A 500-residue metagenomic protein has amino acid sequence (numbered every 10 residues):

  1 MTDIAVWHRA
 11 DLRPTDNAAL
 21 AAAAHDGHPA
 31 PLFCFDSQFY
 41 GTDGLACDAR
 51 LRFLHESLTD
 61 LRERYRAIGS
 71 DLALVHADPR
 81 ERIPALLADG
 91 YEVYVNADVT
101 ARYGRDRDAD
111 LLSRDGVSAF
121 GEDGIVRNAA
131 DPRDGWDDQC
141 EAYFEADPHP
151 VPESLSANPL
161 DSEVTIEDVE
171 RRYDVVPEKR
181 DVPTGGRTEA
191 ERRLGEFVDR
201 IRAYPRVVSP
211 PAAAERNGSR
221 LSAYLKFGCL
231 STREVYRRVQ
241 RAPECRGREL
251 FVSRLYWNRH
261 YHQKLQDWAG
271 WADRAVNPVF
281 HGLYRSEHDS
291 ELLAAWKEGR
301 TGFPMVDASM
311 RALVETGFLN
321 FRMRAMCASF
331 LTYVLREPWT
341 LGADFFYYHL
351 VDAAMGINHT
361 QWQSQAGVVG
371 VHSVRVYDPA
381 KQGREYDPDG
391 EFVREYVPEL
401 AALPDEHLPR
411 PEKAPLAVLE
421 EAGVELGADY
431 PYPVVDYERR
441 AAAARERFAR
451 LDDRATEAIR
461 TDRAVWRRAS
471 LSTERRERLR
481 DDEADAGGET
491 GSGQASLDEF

Functional and structural regions predicted by a protein language model:
M1-I68, E425, Y430, A441 (+3 more regions): N-terminal beta-strand-loop-alpha-helix module at the start of alpha/beta ligand-binding or catalytic domains
R9-D11, C34-D36, A77, D98-T100 (+6 more regions): An acidic- and aromatic-residue-enriched active-site/binding cleft used to recognize and process polar
P14-L20, R82, D106-R107, A242 (+1 more regions): Short alpha-helical segments and helix-capping/turn motifs at coil-helix boundaries
A23, V93, G228: Residue-level signal for inorganic ion chemistry
E56, A77-D78: Short beta->alpha linker loops
S70-D71, P79-T188, T360: Beta-rich, aromatic/charged-enriched effector core domains that present basic-aromatic interfaces for binding
P132-V279, D387, E391-F500: Glycine/tryptophan-enriched, flexible segments
N217-L225, C229-D405: Active-site-proximal binding-pocket segments
